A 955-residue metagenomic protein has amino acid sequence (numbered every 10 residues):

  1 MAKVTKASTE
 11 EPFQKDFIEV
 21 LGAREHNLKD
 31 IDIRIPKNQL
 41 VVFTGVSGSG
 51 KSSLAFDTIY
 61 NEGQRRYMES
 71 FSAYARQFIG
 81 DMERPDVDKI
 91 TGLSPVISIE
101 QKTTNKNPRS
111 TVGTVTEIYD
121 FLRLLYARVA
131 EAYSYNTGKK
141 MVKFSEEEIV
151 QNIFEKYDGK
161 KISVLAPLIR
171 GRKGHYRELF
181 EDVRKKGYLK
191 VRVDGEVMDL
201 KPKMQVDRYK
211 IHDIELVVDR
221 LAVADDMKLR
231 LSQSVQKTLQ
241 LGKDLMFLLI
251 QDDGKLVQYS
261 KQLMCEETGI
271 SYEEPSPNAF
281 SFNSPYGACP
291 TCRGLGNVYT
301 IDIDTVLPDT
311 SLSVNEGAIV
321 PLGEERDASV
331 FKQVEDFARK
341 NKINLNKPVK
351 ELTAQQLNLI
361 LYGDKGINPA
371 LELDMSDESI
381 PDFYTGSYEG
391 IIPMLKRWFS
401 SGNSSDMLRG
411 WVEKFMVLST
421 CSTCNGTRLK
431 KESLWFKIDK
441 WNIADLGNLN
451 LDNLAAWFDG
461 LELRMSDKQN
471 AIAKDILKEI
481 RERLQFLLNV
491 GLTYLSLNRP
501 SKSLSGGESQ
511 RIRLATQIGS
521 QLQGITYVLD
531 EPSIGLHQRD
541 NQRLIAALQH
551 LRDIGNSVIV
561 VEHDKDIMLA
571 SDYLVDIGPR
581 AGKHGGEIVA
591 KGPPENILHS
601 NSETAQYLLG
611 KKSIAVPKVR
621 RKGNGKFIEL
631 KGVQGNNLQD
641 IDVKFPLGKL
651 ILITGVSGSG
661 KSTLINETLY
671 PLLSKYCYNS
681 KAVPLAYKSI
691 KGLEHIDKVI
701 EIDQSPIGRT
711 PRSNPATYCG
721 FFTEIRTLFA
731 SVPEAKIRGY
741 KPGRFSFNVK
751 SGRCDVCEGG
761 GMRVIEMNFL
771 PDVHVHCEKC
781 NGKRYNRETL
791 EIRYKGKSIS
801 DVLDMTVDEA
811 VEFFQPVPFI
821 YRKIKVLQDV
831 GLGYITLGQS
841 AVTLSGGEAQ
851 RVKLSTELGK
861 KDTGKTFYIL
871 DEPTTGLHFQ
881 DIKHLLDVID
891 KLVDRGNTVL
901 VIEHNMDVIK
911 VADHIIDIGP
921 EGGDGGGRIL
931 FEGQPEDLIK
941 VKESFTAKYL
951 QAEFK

Functional and structural regions predicted by a protein language model:
M1-K955: Conserved phosphate-binding elements of NTP-dependent enzyme cores
